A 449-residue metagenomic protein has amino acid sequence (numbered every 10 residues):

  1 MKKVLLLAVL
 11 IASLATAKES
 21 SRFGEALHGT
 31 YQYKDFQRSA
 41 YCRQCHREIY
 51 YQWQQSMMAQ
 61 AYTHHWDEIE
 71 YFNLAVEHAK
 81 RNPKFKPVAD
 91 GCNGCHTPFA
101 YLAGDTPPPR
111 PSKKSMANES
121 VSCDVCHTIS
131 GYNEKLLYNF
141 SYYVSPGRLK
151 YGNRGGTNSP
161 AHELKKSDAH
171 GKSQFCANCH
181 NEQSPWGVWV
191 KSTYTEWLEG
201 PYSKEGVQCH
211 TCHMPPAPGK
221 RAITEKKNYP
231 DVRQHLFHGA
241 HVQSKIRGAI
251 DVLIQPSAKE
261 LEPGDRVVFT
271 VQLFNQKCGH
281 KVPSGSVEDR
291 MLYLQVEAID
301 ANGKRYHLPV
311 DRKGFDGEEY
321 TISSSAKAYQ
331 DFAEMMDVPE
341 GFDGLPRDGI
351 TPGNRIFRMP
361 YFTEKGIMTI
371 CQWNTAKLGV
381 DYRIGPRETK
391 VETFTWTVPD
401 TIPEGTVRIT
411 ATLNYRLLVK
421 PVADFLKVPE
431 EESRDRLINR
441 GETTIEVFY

Functional and structural regions predicted by a protein language model:
K2-L7: Sec-dependent signal peptide recognition, specifically the positively charged N-region followed immediately by
A8-A17: Hydrophobic h-region of N-terminal signal peptides that target proteins for export in Gram-negative bacteria
E19-Y33, Q37, I49-R81, G104-K377 (+3 more regions): Primarily the internal scaffold of c-type cytochrome electron-transfer domains, especially repeated/multiheme c-type
F85-H96: Hydrophobic alpha-helical transmembrane segments
G94, P98-D105: Conserved, well-structured interaction surfaces
R266, T389, E404-T406: Extracellular Ig-like/FN3 beta-sandwich strand-entry sites
I402-R416: Short, surface-exposed ligand- or partner-binding patches at beta-edge/loop junctions that are enriched in aromatics
